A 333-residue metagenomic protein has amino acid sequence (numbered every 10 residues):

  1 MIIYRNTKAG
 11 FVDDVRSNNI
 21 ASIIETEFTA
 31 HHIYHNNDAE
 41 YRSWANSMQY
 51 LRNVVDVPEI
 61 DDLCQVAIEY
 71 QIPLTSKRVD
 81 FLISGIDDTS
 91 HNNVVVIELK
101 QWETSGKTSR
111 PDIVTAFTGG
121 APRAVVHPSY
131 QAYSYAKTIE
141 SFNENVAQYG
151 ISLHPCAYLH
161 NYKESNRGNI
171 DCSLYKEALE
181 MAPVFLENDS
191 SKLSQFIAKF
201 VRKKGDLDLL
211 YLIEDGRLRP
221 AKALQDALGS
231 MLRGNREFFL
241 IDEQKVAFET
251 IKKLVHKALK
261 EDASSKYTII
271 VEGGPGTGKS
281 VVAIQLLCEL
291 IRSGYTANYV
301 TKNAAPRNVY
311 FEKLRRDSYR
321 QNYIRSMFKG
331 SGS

Functional and structural regions predicted by a protein language model:
M1-Y211: Accessory nucleic-acid engagement/destabilization modules that flank
I33-Y34, V54-V57, T296-Q321: Conserved P-loop NTPase mechanochemical-coupling segment
V114-R123, G229-E237, Y267-E272, Y295: Glycine- and acidic
S141, K253-E261, E289, R316: Conserved helix-loop functional segments at active or binding sites
L209-G229: Conserved ASCE P-loop NTPase core motifs with emphasis on AAA+ ATPases
A223-L224, R236-Y267: N-terminal pre-P-loop "Q-motif" helix
K266-N308: Conserved RecA-like ASCE P-loop NTPase motor core of nucleic-acid helicases/translocases
R316-S333: Conserved RecA-like ASCE ATPase "motif II neighborhood" in helicase/translocase motors
